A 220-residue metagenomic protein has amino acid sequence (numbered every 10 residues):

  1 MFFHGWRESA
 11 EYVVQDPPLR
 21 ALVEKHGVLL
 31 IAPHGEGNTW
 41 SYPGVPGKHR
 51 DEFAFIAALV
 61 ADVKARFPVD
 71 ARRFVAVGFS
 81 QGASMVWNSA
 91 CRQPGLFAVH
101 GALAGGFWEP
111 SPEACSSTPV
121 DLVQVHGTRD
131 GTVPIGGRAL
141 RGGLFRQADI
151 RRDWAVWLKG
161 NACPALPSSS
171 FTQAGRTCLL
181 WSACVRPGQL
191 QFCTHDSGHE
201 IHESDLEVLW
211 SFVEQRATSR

Functional and structural regions predicted by a protein language model:
M1-R7, A104, H126-G127: The conserved beta1-alpha1 loop
F2-V75, M85-N88, R92: Serine-hydrolase catalytic machinery in alpha/beta-hydrolase-like enzymes
A10-D16, S41-G44, N88, P112-S117 (+2 more regions): Short, solvent-exposed loop/turn and secondary-structure capping segments
K25-L30, D70-V75, P94-V99, T118-V123 (+2 more regions): Loop/turn elements at helix/coil->beta-strand transitions in domains of secreted/extracellular proteins
G35, T128-G131, G136-R138, D196-G198: Acidic beta-to-alpha connecting loop that harbors the catalytic carboxylate
A65-R66, R72-V120: Primarily recognizes the serine-hydrolase "nucleophile elbow" in alpha/beta-hydrolase and SGNH/GDSL folds
D121-V125, A148-D149, V156-R220: C-terminal catalytic histidine-bearing segment of alpha/beta-hydrolase fold enzymes
G131-G136, G142, R146-D149, I201-S204: Conserved alpha/beta-hydrolase "acid-adjacent" motif
